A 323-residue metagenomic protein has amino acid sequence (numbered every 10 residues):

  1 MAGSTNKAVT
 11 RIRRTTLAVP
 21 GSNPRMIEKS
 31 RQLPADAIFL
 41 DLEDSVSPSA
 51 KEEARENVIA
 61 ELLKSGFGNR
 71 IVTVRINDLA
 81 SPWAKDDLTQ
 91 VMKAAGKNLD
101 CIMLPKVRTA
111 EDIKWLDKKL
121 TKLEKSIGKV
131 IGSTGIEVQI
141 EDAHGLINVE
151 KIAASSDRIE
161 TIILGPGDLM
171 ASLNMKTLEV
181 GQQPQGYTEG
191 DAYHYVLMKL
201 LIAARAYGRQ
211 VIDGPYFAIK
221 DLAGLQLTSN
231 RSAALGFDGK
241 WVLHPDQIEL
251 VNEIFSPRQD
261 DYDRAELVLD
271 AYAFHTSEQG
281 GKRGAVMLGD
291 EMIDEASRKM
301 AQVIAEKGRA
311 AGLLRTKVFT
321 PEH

Functional and structural regions predicted by a protein language model:
A2-H323: Expand to "…catalyze enediolate/carbanion chemistry for C-C bond making/breaking, isomerization, decarboxylation
